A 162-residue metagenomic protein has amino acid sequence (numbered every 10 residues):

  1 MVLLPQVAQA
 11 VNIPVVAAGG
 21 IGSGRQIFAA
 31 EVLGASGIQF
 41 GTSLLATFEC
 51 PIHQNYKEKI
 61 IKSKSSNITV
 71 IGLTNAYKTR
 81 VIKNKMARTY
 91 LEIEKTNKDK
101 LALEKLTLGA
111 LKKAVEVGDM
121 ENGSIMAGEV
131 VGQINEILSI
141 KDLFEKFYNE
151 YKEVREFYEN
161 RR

Functional and structural regions predicted by a protein language model:
M1-V16, I21-R162: Conserved active-site-proximal phosphate/metal-binding subdomains
